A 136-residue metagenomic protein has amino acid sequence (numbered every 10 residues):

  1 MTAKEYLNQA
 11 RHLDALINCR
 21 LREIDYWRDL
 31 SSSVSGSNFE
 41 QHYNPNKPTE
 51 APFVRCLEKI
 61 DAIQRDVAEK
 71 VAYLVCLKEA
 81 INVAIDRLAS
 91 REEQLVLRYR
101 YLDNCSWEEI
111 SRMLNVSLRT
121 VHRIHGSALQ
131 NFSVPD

Functional and structural regions predicted by a protein language model:
M1-R87, E109, V134-D136: N-terminal interaction/assembly modules
A89-D103: Short amphipathic alpha helix immediately N-terminal
L97, I110-S111: Hydrophobic positions on the alpha-helical face of helix-turn-helix-like DNA-binding modules
E108, R119: Residues within helix-turn-helix
R112, Q130: Alpha-helical residues within the helix-turn-helix
H125, F132: DNA major-groove recognition helix of helix-turn-helix
